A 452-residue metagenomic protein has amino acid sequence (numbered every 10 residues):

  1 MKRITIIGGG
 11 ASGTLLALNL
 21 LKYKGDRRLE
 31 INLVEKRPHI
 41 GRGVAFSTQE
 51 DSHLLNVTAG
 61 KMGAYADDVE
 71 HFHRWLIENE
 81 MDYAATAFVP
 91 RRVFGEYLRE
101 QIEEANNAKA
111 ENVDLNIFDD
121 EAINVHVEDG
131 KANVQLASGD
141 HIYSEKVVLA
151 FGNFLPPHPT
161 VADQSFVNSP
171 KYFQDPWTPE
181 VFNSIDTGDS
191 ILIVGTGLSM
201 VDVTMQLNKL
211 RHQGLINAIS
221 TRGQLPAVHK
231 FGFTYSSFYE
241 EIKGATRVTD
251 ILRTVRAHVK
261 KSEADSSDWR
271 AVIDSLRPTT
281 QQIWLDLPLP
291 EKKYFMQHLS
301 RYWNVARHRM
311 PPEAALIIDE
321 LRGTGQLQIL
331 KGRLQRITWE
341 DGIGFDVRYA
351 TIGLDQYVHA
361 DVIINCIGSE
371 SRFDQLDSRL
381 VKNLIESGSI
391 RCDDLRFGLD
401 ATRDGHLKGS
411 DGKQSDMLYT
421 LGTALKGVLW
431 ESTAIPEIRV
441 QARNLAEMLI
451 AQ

Functional and structural regions predicted by a protein language model:
M1-P38, V44, M81-A245, R253-Q452: Flavin (primarily FAD) cofactor-binding/catalytic cores of flavoenzymes
S47-E70, T234-D250, E313-L316: N-terminal glycine-rich dinucleotide-binding loop that anchors FAD/FMN and/or NAD(P) in oxidoreductases
D68-N79: Flexible glycine-rich, low-complexity coil/linker segments exposed to the extracellular/periplasmic environment
